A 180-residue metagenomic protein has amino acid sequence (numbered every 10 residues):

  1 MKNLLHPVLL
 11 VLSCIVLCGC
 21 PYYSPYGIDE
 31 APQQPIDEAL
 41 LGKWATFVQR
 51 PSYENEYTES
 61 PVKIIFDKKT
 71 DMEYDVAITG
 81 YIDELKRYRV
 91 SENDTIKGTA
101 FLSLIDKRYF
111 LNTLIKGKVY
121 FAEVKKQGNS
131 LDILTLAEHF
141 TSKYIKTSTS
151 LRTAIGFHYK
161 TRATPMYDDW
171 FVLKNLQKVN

Functional and structural regions predicted by a protein language model:
M1-V8: Bacterial N-terminal signal peptides that target proteins for export
V16-G19: C-terminal motif of bacterial Sec signal peptides marking the signal peptidase cleavage site
P21-D37, Q49-P61, K69-D75, Y81-N180: Calycin-type beta-barrel ligand-binding domains and close structural analogs
E38-K43: A glycine-anchored, Pro-Gly-centered beta-turn/N-cap motif
